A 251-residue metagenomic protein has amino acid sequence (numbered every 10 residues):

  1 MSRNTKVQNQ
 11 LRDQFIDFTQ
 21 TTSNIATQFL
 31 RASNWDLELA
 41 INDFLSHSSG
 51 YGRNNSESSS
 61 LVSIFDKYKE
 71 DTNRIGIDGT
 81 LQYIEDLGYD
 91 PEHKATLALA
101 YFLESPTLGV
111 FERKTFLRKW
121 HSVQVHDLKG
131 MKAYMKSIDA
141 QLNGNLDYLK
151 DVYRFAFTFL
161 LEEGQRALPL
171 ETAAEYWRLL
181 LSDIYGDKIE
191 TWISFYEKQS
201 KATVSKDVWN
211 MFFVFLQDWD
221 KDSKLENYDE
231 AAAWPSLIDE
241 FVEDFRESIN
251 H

Functional and structural regions predicted by a protein language model:
M1-S137, N143-D147, L168-S248: Short, amphipathic alpha-helical interaction segments embedded in low-complexity terminal/linker regions of eukaryotic
Y153-G164, Y176-L181: Cyclin-like alpha-helical protein-protein interaction core
